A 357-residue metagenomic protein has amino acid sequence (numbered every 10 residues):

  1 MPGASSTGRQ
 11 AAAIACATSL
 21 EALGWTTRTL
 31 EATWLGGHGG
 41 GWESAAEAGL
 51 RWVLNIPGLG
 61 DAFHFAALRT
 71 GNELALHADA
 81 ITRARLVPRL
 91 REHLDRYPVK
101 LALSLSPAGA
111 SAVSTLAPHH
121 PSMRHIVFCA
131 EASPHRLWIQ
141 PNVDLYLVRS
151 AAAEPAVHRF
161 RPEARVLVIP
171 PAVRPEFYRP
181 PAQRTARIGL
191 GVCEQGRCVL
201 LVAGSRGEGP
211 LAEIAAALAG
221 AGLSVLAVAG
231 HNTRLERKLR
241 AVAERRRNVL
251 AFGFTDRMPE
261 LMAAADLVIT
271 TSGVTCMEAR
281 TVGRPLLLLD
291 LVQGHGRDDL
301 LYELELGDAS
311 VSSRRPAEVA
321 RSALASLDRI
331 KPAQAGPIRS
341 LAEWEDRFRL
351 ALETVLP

Functional and structural regions predicted by a protein language model:
T7, A12, A62-F160, R165-V168: Active-site and donor-binding regions of nucleotide-sugar-utilizing enzymes
A15-R96: Conserved N-terminal ligand/cofactor-binding loop architecture of enzyme catalytic domains
A32, D144-C198, V202-G204, G230-R234: A nucleotide-sugar donor-handling region in carbohydrate enzymes
P134-R136, A153-V157, R234-L239, T275 (+1 more regions): Short, glycine/polar-rich helix-capping loops at beta-to-alpha or helix-loop-helix junctions that flank or form
C193-A264: Donor-nucleotide binding loops and adjacent catalytic segments primarily of GT-B fold Leloir glycosyltransferases
A263-G273: Acidic donor-binding loop of glycosyltransferase active sites
C276-A325, R329: Catalytic binding pocket for nucleotide-activated donors in carbohydrate/polymer assembly enzymes
D328-R329, R339-P357: C-terminal alpha-helical cap of glycosyltransferases
